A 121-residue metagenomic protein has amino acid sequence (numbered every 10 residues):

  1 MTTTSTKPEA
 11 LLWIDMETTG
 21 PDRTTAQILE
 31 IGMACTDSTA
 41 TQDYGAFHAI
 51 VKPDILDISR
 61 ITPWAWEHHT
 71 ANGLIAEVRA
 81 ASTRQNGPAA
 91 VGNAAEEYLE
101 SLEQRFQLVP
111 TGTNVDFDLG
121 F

Functional and structural regions predicted by a protein language model:
T2-L12, T18-G112: Conserved non-catalytic scaffold segment of RNase H-like nuclease domains
T113-F121: C-terminal charged interaction modules
